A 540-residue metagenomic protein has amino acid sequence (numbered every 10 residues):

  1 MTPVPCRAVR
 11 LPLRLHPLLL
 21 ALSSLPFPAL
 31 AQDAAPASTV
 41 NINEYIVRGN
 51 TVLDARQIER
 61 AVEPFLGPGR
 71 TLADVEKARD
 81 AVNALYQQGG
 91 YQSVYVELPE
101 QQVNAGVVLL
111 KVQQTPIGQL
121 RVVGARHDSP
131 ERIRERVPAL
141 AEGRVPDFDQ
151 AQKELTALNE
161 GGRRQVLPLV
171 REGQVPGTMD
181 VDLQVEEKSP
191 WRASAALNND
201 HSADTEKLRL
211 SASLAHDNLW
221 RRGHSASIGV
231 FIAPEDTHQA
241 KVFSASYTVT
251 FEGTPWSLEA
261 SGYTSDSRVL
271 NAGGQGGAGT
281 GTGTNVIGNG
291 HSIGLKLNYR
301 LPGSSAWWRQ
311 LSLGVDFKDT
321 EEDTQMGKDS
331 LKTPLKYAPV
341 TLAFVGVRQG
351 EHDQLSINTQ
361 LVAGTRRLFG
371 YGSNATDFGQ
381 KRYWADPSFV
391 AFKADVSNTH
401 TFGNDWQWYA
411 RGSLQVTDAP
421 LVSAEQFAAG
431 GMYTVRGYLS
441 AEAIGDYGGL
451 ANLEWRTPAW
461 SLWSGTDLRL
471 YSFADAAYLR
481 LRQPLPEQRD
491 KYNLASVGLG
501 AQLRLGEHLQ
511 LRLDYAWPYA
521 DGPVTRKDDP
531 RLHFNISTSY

Functional and structural regions predicted by a protein language model:
Q32-H201, V230-K241, F392, G412-S413: Periplasmic polypeptide-binding modules associated with outer-membrane biogenesis and secretion
T156, S213-A215, S244-T248, K296-N298 (+6 more regions): Outer-membrane beta-barrel architecture
V170, A195-N199, A212, A226-I232 (+8 more regions): Transmembrane beta-barrel strands of outer-membrane/channel proteins
G177, E206-L210, Q239-F243, N289-I293 (+5 more regions): Residues that define the transmembrane beta-barrel architecture of outer-membrane proteins
L219-S225, E252-L258, P302-Q310, V347-S356 (+3 more regions): Short loop/turn motifs that connect adjacent beta-strands in outer-membrane beta-barrel proteins
H238-G346: Transmembrane beta-barrel wall of Gram-negative outer-membrane proteins
H238-V242, L270-T284, E321-S330, L368-D377 (+3 more regions): Outer-membrane beta-barrel translocator domains and adjoining extracellular loop/strand segments of Gram-negative
D377-Y540: C-terminal transmembrane beta-barrel domains of outer membrane proteins
